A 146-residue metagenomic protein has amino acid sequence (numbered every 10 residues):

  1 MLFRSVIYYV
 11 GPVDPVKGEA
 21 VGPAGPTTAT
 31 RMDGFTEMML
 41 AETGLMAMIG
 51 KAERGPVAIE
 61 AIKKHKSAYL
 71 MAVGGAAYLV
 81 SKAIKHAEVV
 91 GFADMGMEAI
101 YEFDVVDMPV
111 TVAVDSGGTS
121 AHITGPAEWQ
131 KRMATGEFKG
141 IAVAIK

Functional and structural regions predicted by a protein language model:
M1-L2: Short, small-residue-biased leader/transition segments that mark boundaries at the very start of proteins
V6-K51: Ordered, amphipathic secondary-structure segments that act as subunit-interaction surfaces in large macromolecular
V6-Y8, Y69, H122: Broad hydrophobic/π-residue packing in well-ordered secondary structure
Y9-G11, A72, T111-D115: Short beta-strand segments
V16-K17, G55-I59, A77-S81, E98-I100 (+1 more regions): Short, well-ordered, mixed-charge alpha-helical segments that flank or form enzyme active sites
P26, M39, K63-K66, V80 (+2 more regions): Generic alpha-helical propensity signal that fires on short helical segments and nearby coil/disordered stretches
G34-S81, H86-V89: Conserved, well-structured core segments that form or line functional sites
K82-K146: C-terminal binding/interaction regions
